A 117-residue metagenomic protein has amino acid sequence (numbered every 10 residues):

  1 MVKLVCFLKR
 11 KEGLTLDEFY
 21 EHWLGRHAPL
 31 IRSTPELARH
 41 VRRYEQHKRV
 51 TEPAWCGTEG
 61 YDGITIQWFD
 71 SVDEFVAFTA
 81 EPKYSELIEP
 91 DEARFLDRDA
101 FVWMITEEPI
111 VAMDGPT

Functional and structural regions predicted by a protein language model:
M1-T117: Macromolecular interaction modules
